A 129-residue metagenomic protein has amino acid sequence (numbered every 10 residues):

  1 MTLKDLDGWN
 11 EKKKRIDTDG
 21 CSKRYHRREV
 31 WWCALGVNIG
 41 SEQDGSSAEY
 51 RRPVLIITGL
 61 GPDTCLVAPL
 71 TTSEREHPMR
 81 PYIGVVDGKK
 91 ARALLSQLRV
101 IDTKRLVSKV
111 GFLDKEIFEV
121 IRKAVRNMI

Functional and structural regions predicted by a protein language model:
M1-N10, K23, I83-I129: C-terminal terminal-subdomain/extension
K14-C21: Short alpha-helix capping/helix-loop boundary micro-motifs
G36-S41: Short, charged beta-turn/beta-strand-edge "cap" motif at the junction between a beta-strand and an adjacent loop
Q43-D87: Compact nucleic-acid interaction/catalytic patches
